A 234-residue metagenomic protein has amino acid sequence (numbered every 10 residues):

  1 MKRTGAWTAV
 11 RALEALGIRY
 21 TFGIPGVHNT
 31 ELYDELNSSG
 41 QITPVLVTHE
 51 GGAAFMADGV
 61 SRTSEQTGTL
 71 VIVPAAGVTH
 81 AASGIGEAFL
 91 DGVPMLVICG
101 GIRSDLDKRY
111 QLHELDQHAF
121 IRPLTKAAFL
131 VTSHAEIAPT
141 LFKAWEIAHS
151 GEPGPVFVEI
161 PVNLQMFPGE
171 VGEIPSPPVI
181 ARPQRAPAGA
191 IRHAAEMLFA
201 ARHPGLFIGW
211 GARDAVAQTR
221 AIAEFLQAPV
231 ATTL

Functional and structural regions predicted by a protein language model:
M1-L234: N-terminal alpha/beta PP-like core and its mobile active-site loop of ThDP/TPP-dependent enzymes
